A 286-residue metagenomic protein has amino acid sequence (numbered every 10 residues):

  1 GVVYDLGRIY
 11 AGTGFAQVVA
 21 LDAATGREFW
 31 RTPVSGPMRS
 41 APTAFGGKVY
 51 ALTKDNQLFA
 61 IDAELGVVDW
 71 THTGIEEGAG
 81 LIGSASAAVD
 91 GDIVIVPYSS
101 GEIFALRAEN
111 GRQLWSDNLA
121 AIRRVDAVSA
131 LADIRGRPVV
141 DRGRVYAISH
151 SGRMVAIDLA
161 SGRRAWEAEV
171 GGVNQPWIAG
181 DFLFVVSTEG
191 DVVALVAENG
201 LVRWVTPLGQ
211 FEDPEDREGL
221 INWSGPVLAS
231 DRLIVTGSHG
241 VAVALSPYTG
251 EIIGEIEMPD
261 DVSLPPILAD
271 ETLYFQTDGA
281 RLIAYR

Functional and structural regions predicted by a protein language model:
G1-V3, E28-F45, V68-D90, S116-V140 (+3 more regions): Extracytoplasmic beta-rich repeat domains
V3-Y4, Y10, Q17, A23 (+2 more regions): Mobile, glycine-rich extracellular loop/lid and propeptide segments that shape or gate substrate/ligand access
T13-G14, T53-K54, Y98-S99, S149-H150 (+3 more regions): Structural signature of WD-repeat beta-propellers
D22-T25, D62-G66, R107-N110, D158-S161 (+2 more regions): Short loop/turn segments that connect beta-strands within beta-propeller blades
F182-A197, L201, V205-A244: Loop/turn-rich, solvent-exposed surfaces of beta-rich toroidal or solenoidal domains
D260-R286: Blade-level signature of beta-propeller repeat domains, shared across WD40, Kelch, NHL, RCC1 and BNR/Asp-box propellers
